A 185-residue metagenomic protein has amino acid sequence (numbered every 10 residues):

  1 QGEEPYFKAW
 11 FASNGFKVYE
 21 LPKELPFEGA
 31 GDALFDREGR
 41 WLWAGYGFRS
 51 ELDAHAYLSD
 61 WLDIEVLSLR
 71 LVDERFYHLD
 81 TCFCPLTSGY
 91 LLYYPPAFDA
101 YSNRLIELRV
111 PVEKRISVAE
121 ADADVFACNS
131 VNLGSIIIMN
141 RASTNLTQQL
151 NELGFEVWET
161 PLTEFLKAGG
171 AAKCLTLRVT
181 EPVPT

Functional and structural regions predicted by a protein language model:
Q1-T185: The feature marks the mature, well-folded catalytic cores of soluble enzymes
